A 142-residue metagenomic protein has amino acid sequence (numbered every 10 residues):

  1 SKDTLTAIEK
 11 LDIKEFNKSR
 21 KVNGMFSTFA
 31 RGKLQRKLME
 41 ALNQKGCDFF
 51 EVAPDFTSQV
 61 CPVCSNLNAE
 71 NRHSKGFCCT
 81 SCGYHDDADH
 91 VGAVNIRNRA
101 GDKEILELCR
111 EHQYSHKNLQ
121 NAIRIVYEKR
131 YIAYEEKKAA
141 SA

Functional and structural regions predicted by a protein language model:
S1-A142: Positively charged, helix-rich recognition surfaces that bind polyanionic ligands
